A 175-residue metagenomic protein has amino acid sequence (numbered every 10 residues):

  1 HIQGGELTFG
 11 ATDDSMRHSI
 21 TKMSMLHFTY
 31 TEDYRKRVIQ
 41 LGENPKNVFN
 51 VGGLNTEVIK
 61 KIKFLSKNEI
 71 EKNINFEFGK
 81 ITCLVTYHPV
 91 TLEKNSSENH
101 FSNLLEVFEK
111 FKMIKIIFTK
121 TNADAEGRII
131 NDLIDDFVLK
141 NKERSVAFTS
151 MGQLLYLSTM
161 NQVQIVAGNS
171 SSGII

Functional and structural regions predicted by a protein language model:
I2, H27, M151-I175: A donor-sugar binding/catalytic signature common to diverse glycosyltransferases and related nucleotide-sugar
G4-L7, E32, T121-N122: Short, ordered loop/turn segments at secondary-structure junctions
E6-A11, R35-K36, T56-E57, I174-I175: Short gly/pro/ser/thr-enriched loop/turn and capping motifs at secondary-structure boundaries
T8-M25: A conserved, positively charged/aromatic
S15, D33, L54, N99 (+4 more regions): Conserved active-site and cofactor/substrate-binding residues in soluble primary-metabolism enzymes
M23-N99: A nucleotide-sugar donor-handling region in carbohydrate enzymes
F28, F49, I117, V146-F148 (+1 more regions): Hydrophobic/aromatic beta-strand patches that form the interior of the parallel beta-sheet core in alpha/beta enzyme
L65-Q162: Donor-nucleotide binding loops and adjacent catalytic segments primarily of GT-B fold Leloir glycosyltransferases
